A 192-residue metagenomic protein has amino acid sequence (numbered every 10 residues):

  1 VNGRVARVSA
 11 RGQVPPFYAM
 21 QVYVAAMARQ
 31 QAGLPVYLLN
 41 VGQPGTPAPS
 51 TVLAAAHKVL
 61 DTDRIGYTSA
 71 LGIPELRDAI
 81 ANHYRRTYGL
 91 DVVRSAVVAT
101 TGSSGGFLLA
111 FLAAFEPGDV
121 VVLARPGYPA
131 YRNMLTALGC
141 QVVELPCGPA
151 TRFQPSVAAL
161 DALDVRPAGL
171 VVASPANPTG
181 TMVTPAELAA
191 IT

Functional and structural regions predicted by a protein language model:
R4-V8, G12-G102, L109: N-terminal small-domain helix-loop-helix segment of the aminotransferase-like
V22-A26, Y131, A190-I191: Aromatic/hydrophobic pocket-lining residues that form π-stacking "cages" and hydrophobic walls in ligand
T101, A110, R125, V172-S174: Glycine-rich, N-terminal phosphate-binding loop of Rossmann-like dinucleotide-binding domains
S103-L108, G127-Y131: Conserved coil-to-alpha-helix start sites within the AMP-binding
A113-L135: Conserved PLP-anchoring active-site segment centered on the Schiff-base-forming lysine
A137-V142: A short helix-loop-beta submotif of the ANL/AMP-binding
V143, G148-T192: Active-site phosphate-binding strand-loop segment of PLP-dependent enzymes
